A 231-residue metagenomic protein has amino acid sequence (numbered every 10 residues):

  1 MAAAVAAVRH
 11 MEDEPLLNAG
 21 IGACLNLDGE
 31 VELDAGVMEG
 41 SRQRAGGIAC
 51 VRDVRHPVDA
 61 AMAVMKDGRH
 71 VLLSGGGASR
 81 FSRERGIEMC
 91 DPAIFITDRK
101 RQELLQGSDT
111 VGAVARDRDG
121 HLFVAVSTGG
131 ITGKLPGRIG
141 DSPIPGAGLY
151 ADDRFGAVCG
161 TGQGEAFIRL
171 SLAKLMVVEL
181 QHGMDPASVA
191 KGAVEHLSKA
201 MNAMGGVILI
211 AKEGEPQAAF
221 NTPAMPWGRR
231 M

Functional and structural regions predicted by a protein language model:
M1-M231: Alpha/propeptide regions of enzymes that mature by internal proteolysis
